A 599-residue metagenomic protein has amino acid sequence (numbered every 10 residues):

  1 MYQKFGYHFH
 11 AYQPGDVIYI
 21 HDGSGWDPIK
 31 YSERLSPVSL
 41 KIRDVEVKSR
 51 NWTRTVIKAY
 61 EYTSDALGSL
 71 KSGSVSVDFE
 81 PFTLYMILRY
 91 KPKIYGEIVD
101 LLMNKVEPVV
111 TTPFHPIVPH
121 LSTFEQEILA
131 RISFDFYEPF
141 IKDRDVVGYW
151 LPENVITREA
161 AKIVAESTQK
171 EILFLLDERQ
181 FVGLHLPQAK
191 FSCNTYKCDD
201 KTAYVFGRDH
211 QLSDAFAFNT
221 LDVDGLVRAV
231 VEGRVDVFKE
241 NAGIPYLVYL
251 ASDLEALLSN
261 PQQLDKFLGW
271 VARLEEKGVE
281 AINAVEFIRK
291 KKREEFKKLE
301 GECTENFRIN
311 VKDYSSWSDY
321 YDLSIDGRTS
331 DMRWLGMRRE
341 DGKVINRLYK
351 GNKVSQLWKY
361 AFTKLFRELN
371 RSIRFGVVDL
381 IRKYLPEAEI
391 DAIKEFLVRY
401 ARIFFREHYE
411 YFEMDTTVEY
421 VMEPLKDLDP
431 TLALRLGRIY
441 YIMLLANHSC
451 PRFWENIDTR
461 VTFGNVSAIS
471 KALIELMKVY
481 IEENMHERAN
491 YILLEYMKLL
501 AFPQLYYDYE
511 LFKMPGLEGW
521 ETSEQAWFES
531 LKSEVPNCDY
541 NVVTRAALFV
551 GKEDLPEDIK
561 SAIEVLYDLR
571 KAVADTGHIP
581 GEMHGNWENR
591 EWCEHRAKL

Functional and structural regions predicted by a protein language model:
Y2-A59, D65, F82, K190-A203 (+3 more regions): Active-site and substrate-binding clefts of carbohydrate-active enzymes
Y2-F9, Q13-S122, I128-L129, K142 (+3 more regions): Short, well-structured secondary-structure segments
A66, D100, I132-F140, I163 (+3 more regions): A generic secondary-structure signal
E97-D100, Y137, F191-T195: Catalytic micro-motifs at enzyme active sites that drive phosphoryl/nucleotidyl and oxygen chemistry
Q126-L151, E232-A251: CE4/NodB-like, metal-dependent polysaccharide N-deacetylase domain that modifies extracellular/periplasmic N-acetylated
R131-Q188, L257-E275: Catalytic domains of cell-wall/extracellular-matrix polysaccharide-remodeling enzymes, centered on de-N-acetylation
V535-K598: Long low-complexity, intrinsically disordered regulatory regions
